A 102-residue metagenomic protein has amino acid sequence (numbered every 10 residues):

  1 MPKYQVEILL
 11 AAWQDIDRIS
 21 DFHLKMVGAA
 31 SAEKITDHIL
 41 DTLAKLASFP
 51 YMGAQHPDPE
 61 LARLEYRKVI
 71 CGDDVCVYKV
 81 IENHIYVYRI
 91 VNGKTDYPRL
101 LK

Functional and structural regions predicted by a protein language model:
M1-H38: Arg/Lys-rich, positively charged N-terminal/basic patches that mediate binding to nucleic acids
A11, H38-L40, L64-R67, V75: Localized chelating/binding microdomains that coordinate divalent metal ions or stabilize phosphate-bearing
S20, L40-A47: Structural signal for well-ordered, non-membrane alpha-helices
M26-A29, L46, K94: Residues at alpha-helix boundaries and the short loops/turns that link adjacent helices
A44-I70: A short, surface-exposed loop/turn module that caps and links secondary-structure elements
L64, C71-K102: Enriched for short, Lys/Arg-rich terminal
